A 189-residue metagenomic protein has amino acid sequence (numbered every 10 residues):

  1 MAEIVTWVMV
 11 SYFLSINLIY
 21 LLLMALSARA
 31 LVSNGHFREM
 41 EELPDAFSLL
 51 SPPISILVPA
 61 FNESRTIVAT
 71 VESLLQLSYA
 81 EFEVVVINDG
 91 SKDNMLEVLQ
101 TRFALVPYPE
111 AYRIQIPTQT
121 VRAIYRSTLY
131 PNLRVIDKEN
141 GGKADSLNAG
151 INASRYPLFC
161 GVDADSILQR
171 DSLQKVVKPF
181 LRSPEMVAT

Functional and structural regions predicted by a protein language model:
M1-S48: N-terminal membrane-anchoring/stem segments of glycan-assembly enzymes
E42, T70, Q115-S154, Q174-K175: Glycine-rich, basic loop-to-helix element that forms the pyrophosphate-binding segment of sugar-nucleotide handling
P52-S55, E83: Cell-envelope/extracellular polymer assembly enzymes that use nucleotide-activated donors
E72-E81, T101-P109: Short, acidic, metal-binding catalytic loop of nucleotide-sugar glycosyltransferases
N88-Y108: A conserved acidic beta->alpha catalytic loop
F159: Short aromatic/hydrophobic "clamp" motif used to bind/position activated sugar donors
D163-I167: The conserved acidic donor/metal-binding loop of glycosyltransferases
R170-T189: Conserved donor NDP-sugar-binding/catalytic core segment of glycosyltransferases
